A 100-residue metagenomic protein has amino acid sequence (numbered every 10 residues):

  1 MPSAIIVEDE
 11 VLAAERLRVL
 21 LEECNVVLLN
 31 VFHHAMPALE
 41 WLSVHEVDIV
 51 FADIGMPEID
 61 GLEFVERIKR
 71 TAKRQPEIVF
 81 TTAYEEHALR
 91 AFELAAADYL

Functional and structural regions predicted by a protein language model:
M1-S3: Non-catalytic signal-transmission and effector/linker regions of two-component phosphorelay proteins
I5, L29-N30: Conserved beta-strand positions in the Rossmann-like core of class I SAM-dependent methyltransferases
E8: Conserved acidic carboxylate
V11-E15, A88: Charged phosphotransfer/docking patches of two-component systems
R18, E22, V31-I49: Acidic, metal-coordinating helix/loop segments flanking the phosphotransfer/catalytic sites of two-component signaling
C24-L29, R74-P76: A generic structural motif
L39-W41, H45-L100: CheY-like receiver
